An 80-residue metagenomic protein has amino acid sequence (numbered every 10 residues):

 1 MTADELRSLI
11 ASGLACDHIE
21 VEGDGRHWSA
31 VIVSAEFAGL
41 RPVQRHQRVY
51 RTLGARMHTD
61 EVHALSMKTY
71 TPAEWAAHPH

Functional and structural regions predicted by a protein language model:
M1-C16: N-proximal, solvent-exposed amphipathic alpha-helical segments enriched in charged/polar residues
G13-S29: Short edge beta-strands and adjacent turn/loop segments
C16, F37, G54-A55: Short beta-turn/strand-loop junction motif enriched in small, turn-promoting residues
E22, V31-V33, K68-Y70: Solvent-exposed beta-strand sheet faces enriched in polar/charged residues
R26-W28, F37, P72-A73: Short active-site-proximal "capping" loops at secondary-structure junctions
I32-H46: A short interface-forming secondary-structure element
Q47, R51-H80: C-terminal structural segments of small proteins and small subunits
